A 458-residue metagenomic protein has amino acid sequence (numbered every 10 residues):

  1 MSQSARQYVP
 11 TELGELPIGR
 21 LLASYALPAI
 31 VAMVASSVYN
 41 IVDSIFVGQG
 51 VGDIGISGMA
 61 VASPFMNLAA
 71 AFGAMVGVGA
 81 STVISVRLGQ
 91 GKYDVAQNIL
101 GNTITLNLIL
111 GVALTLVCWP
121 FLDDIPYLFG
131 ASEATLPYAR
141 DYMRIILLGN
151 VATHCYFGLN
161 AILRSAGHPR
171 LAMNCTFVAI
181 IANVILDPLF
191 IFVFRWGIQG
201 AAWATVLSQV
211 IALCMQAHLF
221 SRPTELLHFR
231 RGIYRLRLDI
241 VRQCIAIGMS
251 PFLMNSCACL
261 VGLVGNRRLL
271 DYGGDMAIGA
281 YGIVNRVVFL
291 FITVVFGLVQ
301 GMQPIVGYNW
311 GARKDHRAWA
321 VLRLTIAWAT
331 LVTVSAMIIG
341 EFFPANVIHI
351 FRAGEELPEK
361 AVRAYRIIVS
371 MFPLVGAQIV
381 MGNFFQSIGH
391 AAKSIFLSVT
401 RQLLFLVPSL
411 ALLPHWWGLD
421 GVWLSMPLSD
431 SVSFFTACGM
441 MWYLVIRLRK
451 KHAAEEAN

Functional and structural regions predicted by a protein language model:
M1-A26, I84-V151, V193-G248, V306-M371 (+1 more regions): Short alpha-helical transmembrane segments in multi-pass integral membrane proteins
L13-G50, P64-G79, V83, L108-T115 (+5 more regions): N-terminal transmembrane alpha-helices
A23, Y39, V76, V117-F121 (+13 more regions): Residue-level signal for transmembrane alpha-helical positions in Major Facilitator Superfamily
S24-D43, I145, A179, S208-A212 (+4 more regions): Transmembrane helical elements of multi-pass membrane transporters/channels
V38-S57, P126-E133, L189-W196, S256-R286 (+4 more regions): Helix-terminus/linker motif at the lipid-water interface of multi-pass membrane proteins
I56-L116, T153-A172, Y281-P344, V375-L397: Small-residue-rich hydrophobic transmembrane alpha-helices
L68-A71, N183-P188, L213-A217, F289-T293 (+3 more regions): Hydrophobic transmembrane alpha-helices of multi-pass small-molecule transporters
G77, I146-R164, A172-N183, A201-Q216 (+4 more regions): Short runs within selected transmembrane alpha-helices of multi-pass transporters and secretion channels
